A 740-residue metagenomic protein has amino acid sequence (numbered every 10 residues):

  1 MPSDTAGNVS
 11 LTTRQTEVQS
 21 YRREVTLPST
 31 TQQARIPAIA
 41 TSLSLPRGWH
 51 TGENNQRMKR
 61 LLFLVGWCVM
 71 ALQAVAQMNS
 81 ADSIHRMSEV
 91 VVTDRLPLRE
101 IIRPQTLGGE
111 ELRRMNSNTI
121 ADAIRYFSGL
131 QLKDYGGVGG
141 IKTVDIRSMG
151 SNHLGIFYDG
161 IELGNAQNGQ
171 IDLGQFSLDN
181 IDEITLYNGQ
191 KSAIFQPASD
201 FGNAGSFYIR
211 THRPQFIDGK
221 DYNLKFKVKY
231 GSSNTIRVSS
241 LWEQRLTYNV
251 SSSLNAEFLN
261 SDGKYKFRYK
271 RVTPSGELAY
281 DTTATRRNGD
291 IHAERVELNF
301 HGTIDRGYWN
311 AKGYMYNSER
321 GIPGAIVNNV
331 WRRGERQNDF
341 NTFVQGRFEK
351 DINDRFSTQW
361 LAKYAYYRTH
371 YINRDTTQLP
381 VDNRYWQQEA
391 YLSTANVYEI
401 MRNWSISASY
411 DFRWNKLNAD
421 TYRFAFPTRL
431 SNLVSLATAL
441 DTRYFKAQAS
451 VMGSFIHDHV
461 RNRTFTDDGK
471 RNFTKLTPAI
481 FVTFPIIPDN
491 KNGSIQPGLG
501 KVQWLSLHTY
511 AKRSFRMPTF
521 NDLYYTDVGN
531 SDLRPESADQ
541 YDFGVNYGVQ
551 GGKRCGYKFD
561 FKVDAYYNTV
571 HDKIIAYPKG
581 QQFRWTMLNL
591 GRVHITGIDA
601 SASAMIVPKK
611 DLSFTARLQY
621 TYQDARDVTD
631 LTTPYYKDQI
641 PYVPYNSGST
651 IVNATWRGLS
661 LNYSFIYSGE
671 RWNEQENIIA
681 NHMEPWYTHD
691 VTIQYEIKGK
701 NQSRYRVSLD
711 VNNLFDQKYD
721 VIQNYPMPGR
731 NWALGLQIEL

Functional and structural regions predicted by a protein language model:
L61, H571-D572, Y667-E674, H682-E684 (+1 more regions): C-terminal beta-signal and adjacent terminal beta-strands/loops of Gram-negative outer-membrane beta-barrel proteins
I84-M115: N-terminal periplasmic "start-of-domain" segments of outer-membrane beta-barrel proteins
A121-E162: Extracytoplasmic beta-strand/coil segments of soluble accessory domains associated with Gram-negative outer-membrane
L178-K225: A beta-strand signature from Gram-negative outer-membrane beta-barrel systems, especially the internal plug domain
Y208, L241-R336: Periplasmic-side early beta-strands and strand-to-turn transitions of outer-membrane beta-barrels
T283-R295, R306-Q359, Y364-Y391, K416-L417 (+2 more regions): Flexible loop and strand-edge segments within Gram-negative outer membrane beta-barrel domains
Q359-N373, G500-K501, S506-K512, R516 (+2 more regions): Membrane-embedded beta-barrel scaffold of Gram-negative outer-membrane proteins
Y444, K558-D560, D564-T569, L588-W672: Gram-negative outer-membrane beta-barrel transporters
